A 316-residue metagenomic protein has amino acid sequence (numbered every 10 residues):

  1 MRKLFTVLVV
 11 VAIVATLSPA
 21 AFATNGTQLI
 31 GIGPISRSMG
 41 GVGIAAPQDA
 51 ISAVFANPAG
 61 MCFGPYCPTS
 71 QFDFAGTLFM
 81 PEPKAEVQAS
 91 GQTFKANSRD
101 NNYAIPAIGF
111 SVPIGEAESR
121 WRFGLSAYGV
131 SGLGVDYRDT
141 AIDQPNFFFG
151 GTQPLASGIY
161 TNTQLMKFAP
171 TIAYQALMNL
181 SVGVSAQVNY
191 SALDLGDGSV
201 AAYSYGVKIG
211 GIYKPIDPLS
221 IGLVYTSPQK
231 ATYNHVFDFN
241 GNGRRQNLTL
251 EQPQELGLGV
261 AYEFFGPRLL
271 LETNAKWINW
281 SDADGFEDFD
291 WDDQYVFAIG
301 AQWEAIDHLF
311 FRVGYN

Functional and structural regions predicted by a protein language model:
M1-V7: Positively charged n-region of N-terminal signal peptides that target proteins for export
V10-V11, A21: Cleavable N-terminal signal peptides
F22-G40, I44, S90-K95, N102-N316: Outer-membrane beta-barrel porins/channels
T27-G43, G64-E82: Transmembrane beta-strand segments of Gram-negative outer membrane beta-barrel proteins
G40, A50-I51, P65, K84-A89 (+1 more regions): Short, glycine/acidic-enriched capping/hinge loops at junctions between secondary-structure elements
I44-C67, F110-A117: Outer-membrane beta-barrel pore proteins
Q48, P81-A85, W121: Short, solvent-exposed loop/turn elements at domain surfaces
